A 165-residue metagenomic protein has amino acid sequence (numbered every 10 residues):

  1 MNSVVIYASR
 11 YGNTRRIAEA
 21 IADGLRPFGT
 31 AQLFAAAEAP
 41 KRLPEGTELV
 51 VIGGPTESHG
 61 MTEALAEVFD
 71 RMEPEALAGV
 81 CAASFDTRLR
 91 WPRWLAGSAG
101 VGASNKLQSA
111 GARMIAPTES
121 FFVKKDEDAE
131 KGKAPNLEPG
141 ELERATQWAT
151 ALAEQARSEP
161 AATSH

Functional and structural regions predicted by a protein language model:
M1-V5: Extreme N-terminal starter segment of soluble prokaryotic enzymes
A8-G12: Short polar catalytic/cofactor-binding loops
N13-R16, G24-F34, G46-H165: FMN-binding flavodoxin-like domain, especially the glycine-rich phosphate-binding loop
A36-A39: Conserved SAM/SAH-binding loop
